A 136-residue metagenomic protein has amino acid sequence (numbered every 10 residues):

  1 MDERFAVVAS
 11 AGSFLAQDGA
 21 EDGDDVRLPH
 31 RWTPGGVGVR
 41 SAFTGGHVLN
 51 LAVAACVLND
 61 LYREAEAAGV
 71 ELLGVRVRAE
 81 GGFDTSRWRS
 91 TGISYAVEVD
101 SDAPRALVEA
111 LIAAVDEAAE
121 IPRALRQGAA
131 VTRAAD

Functional and structural regions predicted by a protein language model:
M1-A52, N59-D136: Extended beta-strand/beta-hairpin segments
